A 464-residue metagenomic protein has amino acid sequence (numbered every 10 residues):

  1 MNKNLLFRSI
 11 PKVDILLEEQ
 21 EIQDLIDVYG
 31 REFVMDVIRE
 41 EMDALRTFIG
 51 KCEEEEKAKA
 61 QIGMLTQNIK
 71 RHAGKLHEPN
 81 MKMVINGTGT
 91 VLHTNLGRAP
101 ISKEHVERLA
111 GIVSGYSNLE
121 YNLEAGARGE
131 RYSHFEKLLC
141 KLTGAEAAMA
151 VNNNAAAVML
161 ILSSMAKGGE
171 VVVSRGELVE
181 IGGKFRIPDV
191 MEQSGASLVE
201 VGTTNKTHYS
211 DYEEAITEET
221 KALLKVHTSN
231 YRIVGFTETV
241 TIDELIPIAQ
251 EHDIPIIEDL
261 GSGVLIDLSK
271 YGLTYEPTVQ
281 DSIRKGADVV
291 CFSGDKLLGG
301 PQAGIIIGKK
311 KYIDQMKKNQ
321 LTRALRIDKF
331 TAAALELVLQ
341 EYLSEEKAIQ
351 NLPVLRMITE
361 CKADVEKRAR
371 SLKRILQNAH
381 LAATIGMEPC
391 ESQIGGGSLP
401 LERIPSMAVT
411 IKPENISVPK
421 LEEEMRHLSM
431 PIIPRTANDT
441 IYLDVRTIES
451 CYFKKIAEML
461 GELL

Functional and structural regions predicted by a protein language model:
M1-A73: Long amphipathic alpha-helical segments
K3, N378-N438: Catalytic-core signal marking the mid-to-C-terminal active-site face
I10-P11, I85-G89, L298-P301, I404 (+1 more regions): Short Gly/Ser/Thr- and Asp/Glu-enriched loop/turn motifs at secondary-structure junctions
D43, G87-T88, R98-E124: Glycine-rich phosphate-binding segment of PLP-dependent enzymes
C52-I101, E107-R108: Long amphipathic N-terminal alpha/beta scaffold segment
A99, K103, E107, P413-L464: PLP-dependent enzyme catalytic core of the Aspartate aminotransferase-like
G126-Y342, M459: Conserved PLP-enzyme active-site core in the AAT-like
T331-A332, E336-G395: Conserved PLP-dependent catalytic core of the aminotransferase class-I/II
